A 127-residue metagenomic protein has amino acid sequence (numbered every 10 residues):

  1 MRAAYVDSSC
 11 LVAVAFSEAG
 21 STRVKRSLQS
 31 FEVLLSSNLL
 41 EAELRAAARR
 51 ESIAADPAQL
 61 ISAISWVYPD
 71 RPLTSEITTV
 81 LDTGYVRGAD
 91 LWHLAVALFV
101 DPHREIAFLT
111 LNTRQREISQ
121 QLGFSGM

Functional and structural regions predicted by a protein language model:
M1-R2, F31-L34, A63-S65, P102-A107: Short active-site oxyanion
M1-S36, A48-A58: Short, well-structured N-terminal submotif of metal-dependent ribonuclease cores
L11-V12, E41, Q115-R116: A generic structural signal for short hydrophobic patches within well-formed alpha-helices
A15-F16, L40, Y85-V86: Short coil/turn segments
S21, L35-V80: Active-site-proximal, substrate-binding regions of enzyme catalytic domains and RNA-binding/basic surfaces
L34, G123-G126: Hydrophobic beta-strand scaffold residues
W66-E117, F124: Active-site neighborhoods of divalent-metal-dependent phosphate/nucleic-acid chemistry enzymes
